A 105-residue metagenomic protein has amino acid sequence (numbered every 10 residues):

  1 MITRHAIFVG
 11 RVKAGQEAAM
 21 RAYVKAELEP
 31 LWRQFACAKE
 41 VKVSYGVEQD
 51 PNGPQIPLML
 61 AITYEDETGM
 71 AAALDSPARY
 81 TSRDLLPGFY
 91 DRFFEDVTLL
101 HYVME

Functional and structural regions predicted by a protein language model:
M1-I2, E105: Surface-exposed beta-loop interaction hotspot
I2-R11, M59: Active-site-flanking beta-strand signature of metal-NTP-handling nucleotidyl enzymes and homologous cyclase-like
Q16-V43, A78-F89: Short amphipathic alpha-helical segments
A18, E65-P77: Short amphipathic alpha-helices within nucleic acid-binding modules
K39-I56, S82-E105: Glycine-rich beta-strand-turn "strand-cap" elements at beta-sheet edges
M59, T63-E65: Active-site-adjacent beta-strand/loop module that shapes the phosphate/pyrophosphate-binding cleft
